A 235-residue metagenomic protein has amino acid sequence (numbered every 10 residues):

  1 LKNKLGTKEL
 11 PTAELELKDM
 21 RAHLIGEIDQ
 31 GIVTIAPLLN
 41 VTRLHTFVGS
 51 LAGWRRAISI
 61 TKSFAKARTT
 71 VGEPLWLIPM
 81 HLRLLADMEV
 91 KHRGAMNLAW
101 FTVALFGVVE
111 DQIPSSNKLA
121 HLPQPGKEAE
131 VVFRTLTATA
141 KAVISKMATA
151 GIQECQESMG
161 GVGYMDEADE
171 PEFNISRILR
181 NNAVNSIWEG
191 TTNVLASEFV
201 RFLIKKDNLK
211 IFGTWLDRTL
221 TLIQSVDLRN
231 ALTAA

Functional and structural regions predicted by a protein language model:
L1-A235: Internal glycine-rich alpha/beta core junctions
